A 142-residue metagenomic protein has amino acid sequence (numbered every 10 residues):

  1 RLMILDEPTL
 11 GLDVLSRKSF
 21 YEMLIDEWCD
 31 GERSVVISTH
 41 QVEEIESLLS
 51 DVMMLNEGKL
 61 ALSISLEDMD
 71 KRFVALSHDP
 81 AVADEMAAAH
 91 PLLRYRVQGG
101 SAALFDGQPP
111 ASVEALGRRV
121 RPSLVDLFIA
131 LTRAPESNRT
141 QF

Functional and structural regions predicted by a protein language model:
L2-I4: Walker B motif beta-strand of ABC-family P-loop ATPases
D6, Q41, V120-S123: Terminal low-complexity, poorly structured segments
T9-L10: Short loop immediately C-terminal to the Walker-B catalytic DE motif in ABC-type ATPase nucleotide-binding domains
V14-S16: Helix N-cap at the start of a conserved alpha-helix in ABC-type nucleotide-binding domains
F20-F105: ABC transporter nucleotide-binding domain
P91, Q98-F142: C-terminal coupling/interaction segments
